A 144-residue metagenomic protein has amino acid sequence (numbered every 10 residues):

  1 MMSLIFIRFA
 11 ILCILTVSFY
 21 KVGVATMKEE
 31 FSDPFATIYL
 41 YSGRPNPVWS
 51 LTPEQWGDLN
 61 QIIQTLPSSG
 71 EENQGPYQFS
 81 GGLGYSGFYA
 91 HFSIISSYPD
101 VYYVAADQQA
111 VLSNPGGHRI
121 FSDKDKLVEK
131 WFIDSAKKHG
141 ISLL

Functional and structural regions predicted by a protein language model:
M1-L4: N-terminal secretory signal peptides that target proteins for export/translocation
I7-F19: Cleavable N-terminal signal peptides of Sec/SRP-targeted secreted and luminal proteins
G23-L144: Function-determining sites in protein domains
